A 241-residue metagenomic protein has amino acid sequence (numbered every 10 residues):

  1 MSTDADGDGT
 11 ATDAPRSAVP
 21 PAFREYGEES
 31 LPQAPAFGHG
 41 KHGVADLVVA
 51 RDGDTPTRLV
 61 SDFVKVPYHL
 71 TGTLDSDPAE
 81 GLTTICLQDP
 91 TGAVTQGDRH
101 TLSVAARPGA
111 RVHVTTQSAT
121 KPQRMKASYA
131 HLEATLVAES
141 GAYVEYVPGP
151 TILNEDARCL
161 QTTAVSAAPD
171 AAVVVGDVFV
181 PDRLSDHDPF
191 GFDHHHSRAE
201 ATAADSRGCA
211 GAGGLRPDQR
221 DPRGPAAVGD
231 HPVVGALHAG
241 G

Functional and structural regions predicted by a protein language model:
M1-T57, D62-A79: Haloarchaeal acidic low-complexity proteome signature biased toward cell-envelope/secretome components but also
A45, H100-L102, L132-A134, S140 (+4 more regions): One face of beta-strands
A45, T55-L136, A142: Glycine/small-residue-rich interface belts in oligomeric ring/scaffold proteins and their assembly partners
A110, G141-A142, A157, A171: Small-residue (G/S/T/A) turn/hinge positions that recur once per unit in extracellular repeat modules
V114-T116, E145-P148, V175-G176: General beta-strand structural signal in soluble alpha/beta enzymes
N154-L160, A167-P189: Acidic (Asp/Glu-rich), glycine- and aromatic
F179-G241: A structural signal for small-residue-enriched, beta-sheet-centric alpha/beta enzyme cores and oligomeric scaffold folds
